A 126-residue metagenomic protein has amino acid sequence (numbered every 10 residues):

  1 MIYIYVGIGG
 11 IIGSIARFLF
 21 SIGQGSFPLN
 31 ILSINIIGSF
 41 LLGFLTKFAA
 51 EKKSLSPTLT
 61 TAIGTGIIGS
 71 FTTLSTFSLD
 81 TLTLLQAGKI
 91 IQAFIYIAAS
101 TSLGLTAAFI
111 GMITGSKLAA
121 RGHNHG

Functional and structural regions predicted by a protein language model:
M1-G126: Membrane-interface helix-loop junctions in multi-pass transporters/channels
